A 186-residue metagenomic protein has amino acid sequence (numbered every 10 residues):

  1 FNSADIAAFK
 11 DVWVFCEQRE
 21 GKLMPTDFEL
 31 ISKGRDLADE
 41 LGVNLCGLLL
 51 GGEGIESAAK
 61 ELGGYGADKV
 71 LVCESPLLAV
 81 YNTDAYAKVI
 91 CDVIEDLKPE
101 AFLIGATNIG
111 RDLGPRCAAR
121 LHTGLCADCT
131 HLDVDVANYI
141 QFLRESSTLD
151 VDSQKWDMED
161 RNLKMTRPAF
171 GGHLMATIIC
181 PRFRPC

Functional and structural regions predicted by a protein language model:
F1-C186: N-terminal glycine-rich FAD/FM-binding segment characteristic of electron-transfer flavoproteins
